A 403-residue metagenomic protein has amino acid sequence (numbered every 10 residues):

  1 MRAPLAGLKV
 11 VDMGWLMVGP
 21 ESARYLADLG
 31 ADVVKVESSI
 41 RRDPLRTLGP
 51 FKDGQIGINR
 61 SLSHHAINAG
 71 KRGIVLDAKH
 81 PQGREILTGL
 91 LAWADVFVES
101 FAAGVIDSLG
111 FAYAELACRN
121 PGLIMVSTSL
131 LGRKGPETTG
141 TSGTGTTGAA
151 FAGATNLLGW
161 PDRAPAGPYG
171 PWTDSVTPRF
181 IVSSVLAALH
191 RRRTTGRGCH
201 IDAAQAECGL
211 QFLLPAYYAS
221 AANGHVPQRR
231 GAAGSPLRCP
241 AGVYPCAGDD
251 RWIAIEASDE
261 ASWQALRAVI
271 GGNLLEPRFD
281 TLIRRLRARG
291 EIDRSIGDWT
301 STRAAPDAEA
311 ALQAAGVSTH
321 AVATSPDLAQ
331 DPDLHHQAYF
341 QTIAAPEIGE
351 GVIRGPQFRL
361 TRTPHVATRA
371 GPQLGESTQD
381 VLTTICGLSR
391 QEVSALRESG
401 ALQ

Functional and structural regions predicted by a protein language model:
M1-T194, Q373, Q379-Q403: N-terminal helix-loop segment corresponding to the beta1-alpha1 unit of nucleotide/adenylate-binding folds
H64, Q228-P236, V243, I255-A257 (+2 more regions): Short Gly/Pro-enriched turn/cap motifs at secondary-structure boundaries
G159, P178-G198, Q211-G224, R267-L274: Oxidoreductase and adenylate-handling cofactor-binding alpha/beta cores
A166-V176, G198-H200, G231-A232, C239-A241 (+3 more regions): A short glycine-threonine-serine/GTX helix/turn-capping micro-motif
P171-L186, Q205-L213, S258, S262: Mid-domain beta-loop-alpha active-site segment that forms a flexible, acidic cofactor/metal-binding surface
P240-A315, T319: Aromatic-enriched alpha-helical interface/lid elements that frame and gate functional surfaces
A314-T368: A glycine-rich dinucleotide-binding beta-alpha-beta segment and adjacent secondary-structure elements that constitute
E347-A395: Flexible, small-/acidic-enriched active-site or ligand-binding loops
